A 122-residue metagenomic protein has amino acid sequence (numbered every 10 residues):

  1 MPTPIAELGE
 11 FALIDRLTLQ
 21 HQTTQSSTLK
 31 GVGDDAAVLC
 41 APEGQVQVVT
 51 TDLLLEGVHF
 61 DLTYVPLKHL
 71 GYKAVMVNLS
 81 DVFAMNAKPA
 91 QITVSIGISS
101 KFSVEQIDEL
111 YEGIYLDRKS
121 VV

Functional and structural regions predicted by a protein language model:
M1-P66, V94, E112, D117: Extreme N-terminal cap/leader segments of soluble proteins
S26, S99-E105, D117: Active-site-proximal betaalpha loop/short-helix elements that scaffold phosphoryl/nucleotidyl transfer chemistry
K30, T63-L79, K101-E112: Glycine-rich anion/phosphate-binding loops
D35-A37, V75, A90: Short, electropositive, low-hydrophobicity segments enriched in small/polar residues
P89-G97: Glycine- and acidic-rich phosphate- and metal-coordinating loops
K119-V122: Conserved small/polar residues in nucleotide/adenosyl-binding loops
